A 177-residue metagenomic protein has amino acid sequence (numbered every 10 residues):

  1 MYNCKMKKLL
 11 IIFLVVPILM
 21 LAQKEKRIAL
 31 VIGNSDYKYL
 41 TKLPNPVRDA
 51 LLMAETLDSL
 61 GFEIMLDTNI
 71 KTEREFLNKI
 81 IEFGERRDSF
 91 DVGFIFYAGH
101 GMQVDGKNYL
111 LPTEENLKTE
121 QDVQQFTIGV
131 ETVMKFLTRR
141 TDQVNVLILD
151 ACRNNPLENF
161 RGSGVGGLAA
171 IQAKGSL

Functional and structural regions predicted by a protein language model:
M1-L9: Positively charged n-region of N-terminal signal peptides that target proteins for export
K8-I18: Sec-dependent N-terminal signal peptides
A22-K24: Boundary at the C-terminal end of the N-terminal hydrophobic targeting segment
L30-K38, D58-E63: Acidic/histidine-rich, surface-exposed loop or edge segments in extracytoplasmic proteins
Y37-L51: Glycine- and acidic-residue-enriched helix-capping/strand-helix junction motifs
P46, L57, D67, N145-L177: Active-site-proximal C-terminal subdomain of hydrolase catalytic domains
E63-I64, E73-A98, M102-G162: Caspase-like (clan CD) cysteine peptidase catalytic core
